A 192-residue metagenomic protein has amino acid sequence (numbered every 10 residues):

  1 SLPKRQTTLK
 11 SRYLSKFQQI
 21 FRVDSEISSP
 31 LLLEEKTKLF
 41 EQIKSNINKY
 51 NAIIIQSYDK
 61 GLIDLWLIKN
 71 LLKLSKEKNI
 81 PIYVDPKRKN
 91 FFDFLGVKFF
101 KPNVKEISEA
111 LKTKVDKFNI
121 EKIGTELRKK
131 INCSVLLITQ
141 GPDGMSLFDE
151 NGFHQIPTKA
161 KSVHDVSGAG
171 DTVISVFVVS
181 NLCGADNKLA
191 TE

Functional and structural regions predicted by a protein language model:
S1-I54, W66: Conserved N-terminal subdomain of the carbohydrate kinase-like
L2, Q56, N103, T113 (+1 more regions): Conserved residues at the C-terminal ends of beta-strands
S11, I53-Y58, N103, M145 (+2 more regions): Conserved structural-core and active-site-/substrate-pathway-adjacent residues in large, well-folded domains of enzymes
R22, N51-I54, Y83, K101 (+1 more regions): Structural motif
S25, P102, T158-K159: Active-site donor-binding loop signature of nucleotide-sugar glycosyltransferases
P30, K49, W66-G96, L111-E192: Conserved phosphate-binding/catalytic region of the ribokinase-like
D59-I63: Glycine-rich phosphate-binding loops at beta-strand->alpha-helix junctions
I107-S108: A generic structural signal for short hydrophobic patches within well-formed alpha-helices
